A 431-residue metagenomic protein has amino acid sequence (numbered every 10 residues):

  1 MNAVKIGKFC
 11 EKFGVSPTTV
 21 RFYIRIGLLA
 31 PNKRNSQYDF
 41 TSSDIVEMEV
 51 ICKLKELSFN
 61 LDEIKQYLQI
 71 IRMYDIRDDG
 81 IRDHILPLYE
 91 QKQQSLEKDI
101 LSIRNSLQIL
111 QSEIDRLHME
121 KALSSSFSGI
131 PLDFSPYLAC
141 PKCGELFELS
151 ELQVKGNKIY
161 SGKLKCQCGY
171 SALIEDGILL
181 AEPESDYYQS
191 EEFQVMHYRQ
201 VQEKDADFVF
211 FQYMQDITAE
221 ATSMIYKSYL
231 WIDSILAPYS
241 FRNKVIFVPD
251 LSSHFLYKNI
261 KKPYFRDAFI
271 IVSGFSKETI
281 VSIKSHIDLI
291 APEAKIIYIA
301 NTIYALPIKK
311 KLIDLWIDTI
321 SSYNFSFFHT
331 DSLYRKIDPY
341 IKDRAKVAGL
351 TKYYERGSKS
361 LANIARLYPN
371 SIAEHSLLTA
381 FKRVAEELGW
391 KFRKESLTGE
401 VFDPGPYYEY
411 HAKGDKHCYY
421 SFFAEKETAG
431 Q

Functional and structural regions predicted by a protein language model:
M1-Q66: Basic helix-turn-helix/winged-helix DNA-binding cores and closely related short helical interaction motifs
S43-E120: Arg/Lys-rich, alpha-helical DNA-contact motif
N157-M214: N-terminal, positively charged/glycine-rich alpha-helical extensions of SAM-dependent methyltransferases
A219-V245, S253-K262: Conserved alpha-helix/loop element of class I SAM-dependent methyltransferases that forms part of the SAM/SAH-binding
R242-A305: Class I SAM-dependent methyltransferase SAM/SAH-binding core
I299-I317: A short acidic, Gly/Pro-enriched loop at the edge of an enzyme's catalytic core that lines a small-molecule cofactor
H329-K346: A short glycine-rich, Lys/Arg-flanked "PGG" loop and its adjoining helix->strand segment in the class I
A345-H375, T379: Conserved class I S-adenosyl-L-methionine
